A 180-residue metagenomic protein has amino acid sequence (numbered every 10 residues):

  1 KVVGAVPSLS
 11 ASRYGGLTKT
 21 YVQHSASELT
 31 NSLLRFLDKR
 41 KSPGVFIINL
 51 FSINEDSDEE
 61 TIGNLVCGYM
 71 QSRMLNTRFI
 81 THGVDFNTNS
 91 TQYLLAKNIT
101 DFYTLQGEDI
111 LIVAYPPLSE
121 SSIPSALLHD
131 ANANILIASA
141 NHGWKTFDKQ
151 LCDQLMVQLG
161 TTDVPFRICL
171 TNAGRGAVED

Functional and structural regions predicted by a protein language model:
K1, Q92-D180: Conserved catalytic-core segment of NTP-binding enzymes
K1-N76, D85-N87, H142-D180: Short boundary/hinge segments that flank catalytic cores
K41, I62, T81, L95-N98: Short, solvent-exposed coil/turn linker segments
N49, R78-I80, L136: Conserved beta-strand elements of the Class I
F51, I80-T81, I112-A114: Short, conserved beta-strand edge motifs with alternating hydrophobic and charged residues
M74-T77, D109-L111: A generic structural motif
N76-A96: Conserved substrate/cofactor phosphate-moiety recognition/catalytic segment in nucleotide-dependent phosphotransferases
